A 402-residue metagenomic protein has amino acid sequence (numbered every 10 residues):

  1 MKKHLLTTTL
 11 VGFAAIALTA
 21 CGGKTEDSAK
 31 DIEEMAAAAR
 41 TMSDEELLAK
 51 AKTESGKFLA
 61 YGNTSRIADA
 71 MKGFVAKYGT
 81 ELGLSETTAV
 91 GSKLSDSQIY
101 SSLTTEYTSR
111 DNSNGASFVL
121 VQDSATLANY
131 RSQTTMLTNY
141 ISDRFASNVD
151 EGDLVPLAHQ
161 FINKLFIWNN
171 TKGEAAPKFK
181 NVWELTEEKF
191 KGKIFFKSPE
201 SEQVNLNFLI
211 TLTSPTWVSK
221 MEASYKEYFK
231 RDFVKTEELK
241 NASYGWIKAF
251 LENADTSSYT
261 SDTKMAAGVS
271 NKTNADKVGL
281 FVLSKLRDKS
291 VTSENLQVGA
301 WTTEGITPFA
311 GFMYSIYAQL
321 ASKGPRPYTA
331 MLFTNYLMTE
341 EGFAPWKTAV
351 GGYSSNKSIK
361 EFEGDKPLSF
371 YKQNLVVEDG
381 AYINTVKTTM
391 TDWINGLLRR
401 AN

Functional and structural regions predicted by a protein language model:
A17-A20: C-terminal motif of bacterial Sec signal peptides marking the signal peptidase cleavage site
G22-K24: Bacterial signal peptide processing site
E33, R40, D44-E45, P367-N402: Conserved C-terminal helix/tail region of periplasmic/extracytoplasmic solute-binding proteins
D44-T53, T64-E86, T348: Short, polar/charged alpha-helical segment
L59-A76, T88-T104, N112-K264, G268: Extracytoplasmic ligand-binding site segments that recognize negatively charged/polar headgroups
T126-Y130, K277-G299: A ligand-binding cleft/hinge motif common to bilobed small-molecule-binding domains
A146-E151, A158-L165, I247-F250, E294-S322: Periplasmic-binding protein-like
G311-A381: Mature extracytoplasmic/periplasmic domains
